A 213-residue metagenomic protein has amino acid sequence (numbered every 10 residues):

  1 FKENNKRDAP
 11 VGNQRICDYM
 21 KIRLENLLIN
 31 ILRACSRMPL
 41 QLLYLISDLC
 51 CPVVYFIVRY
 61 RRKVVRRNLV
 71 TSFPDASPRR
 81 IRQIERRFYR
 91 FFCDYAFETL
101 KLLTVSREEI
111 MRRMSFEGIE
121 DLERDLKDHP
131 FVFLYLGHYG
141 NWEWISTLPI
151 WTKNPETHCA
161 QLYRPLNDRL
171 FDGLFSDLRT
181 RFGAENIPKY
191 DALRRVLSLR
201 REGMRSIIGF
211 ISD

Functional and structural regions predicted by a protein language model:
N4-R7, R15-F133, G140-N141, T157: Membrane-proximal helical "anchor" segments flanking the first transmembrane region of inner-membrane enzymes
R7-D8, D172: Helix-centric, low-specificity signal for extended rod-like, repetitive segments
D8-A9, C17, F182, D213: Intrinsic structural disorder/low-complexity segments
L103-D213: Soluble catalytic domains of membrane acyltransferases
